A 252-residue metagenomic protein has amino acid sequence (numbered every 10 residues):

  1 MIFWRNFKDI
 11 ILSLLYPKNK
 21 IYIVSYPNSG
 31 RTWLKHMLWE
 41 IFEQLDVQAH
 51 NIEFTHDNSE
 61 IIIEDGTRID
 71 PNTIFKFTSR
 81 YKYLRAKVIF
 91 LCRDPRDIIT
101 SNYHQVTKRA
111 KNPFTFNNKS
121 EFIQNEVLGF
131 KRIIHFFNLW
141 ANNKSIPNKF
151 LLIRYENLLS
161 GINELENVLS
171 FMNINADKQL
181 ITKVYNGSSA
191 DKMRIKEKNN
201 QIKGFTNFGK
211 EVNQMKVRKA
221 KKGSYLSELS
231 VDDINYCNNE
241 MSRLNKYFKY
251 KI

Functional and structural regions predicted by a protein language model:
M1-I153, I162, E211, R218-I252: PAPS-dependent sulfotransferase catalytic domain
W33, D97, N167, G187-A190: Alpha-helical scaffold segments in carbohydrate-active enzymes
L158: Conserved FAD/dinucleotide-binding core of flavoprotein oxidoreductases
G161-K178: NTP-dependent small-molecule kinase module
K183-V184: Conserved ATP-dependent motor core of P-loop NTPases, especially the RecA-like helicase ATPase domain
G187-V212: Short acidic/His-enriched helical or mixed secondary-structure segments at domain edges of catalytic enzymes and some
